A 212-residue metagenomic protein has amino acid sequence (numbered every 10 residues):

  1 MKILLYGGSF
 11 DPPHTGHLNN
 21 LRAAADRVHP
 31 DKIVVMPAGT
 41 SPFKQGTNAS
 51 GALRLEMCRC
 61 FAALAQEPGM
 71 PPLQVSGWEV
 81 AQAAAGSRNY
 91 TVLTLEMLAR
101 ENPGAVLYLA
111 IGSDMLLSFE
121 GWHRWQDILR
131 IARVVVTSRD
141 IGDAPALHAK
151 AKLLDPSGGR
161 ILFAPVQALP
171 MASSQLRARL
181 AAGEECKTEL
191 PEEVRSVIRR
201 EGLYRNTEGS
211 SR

Functional and structural regions predicted by a protein language model:
M1-R212: Nucleotidyltransferase catalytic core that binds NTPs
